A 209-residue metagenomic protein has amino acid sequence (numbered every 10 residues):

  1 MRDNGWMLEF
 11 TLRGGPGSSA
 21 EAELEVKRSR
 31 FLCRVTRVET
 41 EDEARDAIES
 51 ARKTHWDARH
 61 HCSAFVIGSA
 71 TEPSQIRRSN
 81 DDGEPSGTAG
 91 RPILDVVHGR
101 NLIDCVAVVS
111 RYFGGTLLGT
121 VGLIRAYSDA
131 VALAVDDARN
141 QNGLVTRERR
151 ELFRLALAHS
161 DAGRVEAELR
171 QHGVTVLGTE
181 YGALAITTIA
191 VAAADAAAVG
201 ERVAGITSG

Functional and structural regions predicted by a protein language model:
M1-T88, A196, G200-E201: C-terminal regulatory domains involved in ligand/effector binding and gene-expression control
T40-E41, A158-A162, A190-A197: Helix N-cap motif at beta-to-alpha junctions
T54-A58, H172-L177, A204-G209: A common structural junction motif
I103-F113: Glycine- and acidic-rich phosphate- and metal-coordinating loops
I124-R150: Long, charge-dense
G143-D161, T187-I189: Short glycine-/aliphatic-rich beta-strand segments at the starts of folded cytosolic domains
L155-T175, A198: Short amphipathic alpha-helix segments
V176-I186, A190-A193, A197: Non-DNA-binding regulatory cores of transcription-related proteins, predominantly C-terminal effector-binding
